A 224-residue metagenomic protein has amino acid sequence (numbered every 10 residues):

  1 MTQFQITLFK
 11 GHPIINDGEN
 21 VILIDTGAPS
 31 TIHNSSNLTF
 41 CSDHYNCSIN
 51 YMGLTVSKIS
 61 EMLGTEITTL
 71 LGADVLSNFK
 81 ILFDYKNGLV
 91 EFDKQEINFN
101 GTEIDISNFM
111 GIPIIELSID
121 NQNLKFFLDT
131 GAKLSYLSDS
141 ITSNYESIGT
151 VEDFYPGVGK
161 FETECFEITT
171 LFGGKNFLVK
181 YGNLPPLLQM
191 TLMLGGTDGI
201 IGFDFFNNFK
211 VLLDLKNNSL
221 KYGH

Functional and structural regions predicted by a protein language model:
M1-H224: Pepsin/retropepsin-fold aspartyl endopeptidases
